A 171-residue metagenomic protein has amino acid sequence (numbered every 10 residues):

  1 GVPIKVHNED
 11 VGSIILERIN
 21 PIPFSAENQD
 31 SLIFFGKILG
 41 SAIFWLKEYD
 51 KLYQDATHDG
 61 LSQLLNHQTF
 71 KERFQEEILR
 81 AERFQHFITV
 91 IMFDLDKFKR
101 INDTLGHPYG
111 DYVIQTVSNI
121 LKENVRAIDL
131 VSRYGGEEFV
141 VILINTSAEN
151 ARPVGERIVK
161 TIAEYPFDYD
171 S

Functional and structural regions predicted by a protein language model:
G1-K5: A short, aliphatic-rich beta-strand micro-motif
V6, P23-F44: Amphipathic alpha-helical "output/dimerization" segments
H7, G12-P23: Short beta-strand-to-loop transition segments that serve as allosteric relay/switch motifs in sensory/regulatory domains
Y53, H67-H86, S118-R126, I144: Short regulatory alpha-helical coupling segments that immediately precede and/or link into cyclic nucleotide signaling
Y53-E72, F93-H107, Q115: Conserved nucleotide-binding and Mg2+-coordinating catalytic segments in signaling enzymes
R80, E123-I128, K160-S171: Short catalytic/binding micro-motifs of nucleotide second-messenger systems
S118-N119, N150-F167: Alpha-helical scaffold within the catalytic cores of cyclic-nucleotide enzymes
L130-R133: A short pre-motif secondary-structure segment
